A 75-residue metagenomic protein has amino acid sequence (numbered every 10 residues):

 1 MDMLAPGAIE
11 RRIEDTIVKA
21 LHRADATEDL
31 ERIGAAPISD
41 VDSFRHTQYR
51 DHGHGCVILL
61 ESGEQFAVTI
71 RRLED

Functional and structural regions predicted by a protein language model:
M1-D29: N-terminal acidic leader/helix
P6, E10, E14-D15, A35-I38 (+1 more regions): Low-complexity, intrinsically disordered short peptide segments enriched in small/polar/basic residues
L21-S43: Short, basic/low-complexity N-terminal boundary segments at the transition from targeting/disordered tails
A36-R72: Amphipathic, interaction-prone secondary-structure segments
